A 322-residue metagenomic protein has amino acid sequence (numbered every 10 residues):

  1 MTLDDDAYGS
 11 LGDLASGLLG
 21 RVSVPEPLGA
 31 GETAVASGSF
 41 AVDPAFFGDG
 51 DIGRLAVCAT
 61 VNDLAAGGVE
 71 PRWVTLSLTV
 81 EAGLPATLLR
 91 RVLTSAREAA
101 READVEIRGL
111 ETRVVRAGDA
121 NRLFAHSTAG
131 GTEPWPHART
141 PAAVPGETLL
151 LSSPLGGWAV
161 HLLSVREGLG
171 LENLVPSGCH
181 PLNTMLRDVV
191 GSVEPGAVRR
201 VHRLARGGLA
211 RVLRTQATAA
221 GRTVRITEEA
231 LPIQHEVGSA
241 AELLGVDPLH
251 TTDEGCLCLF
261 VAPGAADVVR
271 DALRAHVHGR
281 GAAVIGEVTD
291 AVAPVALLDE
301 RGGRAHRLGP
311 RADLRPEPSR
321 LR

Functional and structural regions predicted by a protein language model:
M1-G50, G67, L76-T79, S95-E106 (+1 more regions): Extreme N-terminal cap/leader segments of soluble proteins
T2-A15, H276-R322: Acidic, Ser/Thr/Pro-rich beta/coil linker or hinge segments at domain junctions
E26, L204-A205, T223-P232, H250-T252 (+1 more regions): Beta-strand->loop->alpha-helix junctions that form or flank phosphate-binding loops in nucleotide-handling enzymes
T33, F40-A41, R72-L163, E287: Glycine-rich anion-binding loops of enzyme active sites
D49-V74, T94-E102, M185-D188, R211-V212: Small-aliphatic-rich amphipathic alpha-helix that forms the alpha element of a beta-alpha
E81-G83, P176-D253: Active-site-proximal betaalpha loop/short-helix elements that scaffold phosphoryl/nucleotidyl transfer chemistry
H161-V175: Short, compositionally biased
F260-D267: Helix N-cap motif at beta-to-alpha junctions
